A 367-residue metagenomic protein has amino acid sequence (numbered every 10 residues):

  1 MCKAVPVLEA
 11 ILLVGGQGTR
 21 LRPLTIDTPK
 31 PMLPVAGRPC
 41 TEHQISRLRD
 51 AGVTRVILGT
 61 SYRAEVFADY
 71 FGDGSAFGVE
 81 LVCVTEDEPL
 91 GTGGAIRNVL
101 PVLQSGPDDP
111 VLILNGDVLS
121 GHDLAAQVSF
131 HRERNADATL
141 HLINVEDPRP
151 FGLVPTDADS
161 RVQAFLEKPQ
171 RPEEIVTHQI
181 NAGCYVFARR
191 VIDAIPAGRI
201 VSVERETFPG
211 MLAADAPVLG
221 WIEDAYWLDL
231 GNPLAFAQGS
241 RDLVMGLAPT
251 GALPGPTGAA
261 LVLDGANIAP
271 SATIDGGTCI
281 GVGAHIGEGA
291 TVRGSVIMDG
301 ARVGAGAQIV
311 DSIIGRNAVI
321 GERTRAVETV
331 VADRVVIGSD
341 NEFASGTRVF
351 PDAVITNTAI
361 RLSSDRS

Functional and structural regions predicted by a protein language model:
M1-L12, R20, P34-A126, T156 (+3 more regions): Conserved N-terminal catalytic core of the sugar/cofactor nucleotidyltransferase
G18-R22, R149: Short N-terminal binding/cap micro-motifs at the start of the first secondary-structure element
M32, V154-T156, F208, G220: A structural signal for short hydrophobic beta-strand segments in well-ordered beta-sheet cores
T60, T85, N115, L140-L142 (+2 more regions): Short loop/edge segments at beta-strand edges and connector loops that shape dinucleotide/nucleotide cofactor-binding
Q104, P110-L112, L119, A125-R132 (+2 more regions): Catalytic-core segments of class I nucleotidyltransferases/pyrophosphorylases that form NMP-activated intermediates
R134-N144: A short, conserved acidic/glycine-rich loop-to-beta-strand motif that forms the donor nucleotide-sugar/metal
R199, L212-R302, Q308: Extended, small-residue-rich solenoid/repeat segments and analogous flexible loops that form exposed scaffolds
V296, A301-S367: Glycine-rich hexapeptide-repeat left-handed beta-helix
